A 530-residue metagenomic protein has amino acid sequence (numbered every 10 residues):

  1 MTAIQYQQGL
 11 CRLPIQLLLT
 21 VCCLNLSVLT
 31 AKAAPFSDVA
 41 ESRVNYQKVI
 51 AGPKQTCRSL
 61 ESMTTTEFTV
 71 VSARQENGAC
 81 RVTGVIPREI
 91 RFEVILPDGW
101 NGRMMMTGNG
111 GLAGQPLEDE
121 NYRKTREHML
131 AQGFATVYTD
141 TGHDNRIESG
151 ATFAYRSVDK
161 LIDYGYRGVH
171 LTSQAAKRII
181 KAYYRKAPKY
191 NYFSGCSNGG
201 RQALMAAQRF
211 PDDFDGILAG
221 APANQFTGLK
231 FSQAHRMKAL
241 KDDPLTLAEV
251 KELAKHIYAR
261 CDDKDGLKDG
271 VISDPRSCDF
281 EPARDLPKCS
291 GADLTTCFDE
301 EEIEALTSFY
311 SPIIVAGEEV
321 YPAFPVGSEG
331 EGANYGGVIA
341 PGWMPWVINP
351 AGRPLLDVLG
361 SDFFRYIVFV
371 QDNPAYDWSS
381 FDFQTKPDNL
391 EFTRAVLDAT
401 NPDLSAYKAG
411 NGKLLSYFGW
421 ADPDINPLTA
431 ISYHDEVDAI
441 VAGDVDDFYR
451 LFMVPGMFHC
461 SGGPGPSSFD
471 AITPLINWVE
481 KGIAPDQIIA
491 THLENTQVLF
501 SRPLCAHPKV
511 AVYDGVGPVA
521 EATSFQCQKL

Functional and structural regions predicted by a protein language model:
P14-S27: Bacterial N-terminal signal peptides
A34-R103, T107, Q115-K124, K268 (+5 more regions): Catalytic-loop region of hydrolases
G111-R185, F231-S232, P374-P387, R394-V396 (+1 more regions): Cap/lid segment of the alpha/beta-hydrolase catalytic domain
K186-C196: Alpha/beta-hydrolase fold nucleophile elbow
G195-G199, A203: Gly/Ala-rich beta-loop-alpha elbow adjacent to hydrolase catalytic centers
M205-A207, D212-I314, M453: A catalytic-pocket lid/entrance helix-loop region that shapes and gates access to the active site across common
S416-F418: Short beta-strand/loop motif that positions the catalytic acidic residue of the alpha/beta-hydrolase fold
Y449-G462: Histidine-bearing beta->alpha loop at or near hydrolase active sites
